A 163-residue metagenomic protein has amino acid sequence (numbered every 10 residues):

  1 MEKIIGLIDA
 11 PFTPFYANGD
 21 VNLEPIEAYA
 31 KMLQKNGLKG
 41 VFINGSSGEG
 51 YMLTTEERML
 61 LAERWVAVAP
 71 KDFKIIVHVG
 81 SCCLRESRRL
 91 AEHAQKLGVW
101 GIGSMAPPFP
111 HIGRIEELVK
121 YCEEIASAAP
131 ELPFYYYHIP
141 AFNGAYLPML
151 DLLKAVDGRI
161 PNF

Functional and structural regions predicted by a protein language model:
M1-L147: Active-site beta->alpha loop and helix N-cap motifs at the rims of alpha/beta catalytic domains
D151-F163: Active-site/ligand-binding-proximal alpha/beta "capping" segment
